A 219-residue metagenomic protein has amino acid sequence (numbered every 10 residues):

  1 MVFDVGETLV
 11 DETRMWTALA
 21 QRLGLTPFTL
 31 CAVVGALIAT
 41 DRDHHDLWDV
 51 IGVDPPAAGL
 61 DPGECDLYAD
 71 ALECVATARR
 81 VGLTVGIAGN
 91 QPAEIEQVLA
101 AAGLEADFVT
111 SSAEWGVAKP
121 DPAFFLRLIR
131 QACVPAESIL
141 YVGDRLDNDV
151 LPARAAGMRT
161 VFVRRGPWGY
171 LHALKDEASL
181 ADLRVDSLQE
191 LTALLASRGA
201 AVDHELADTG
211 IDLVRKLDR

Functional and structural regions predicted by a protein language model:
M1, L72-R219: Asp-based, Mg2+/Mn2+-dependent phosphohydrolase catalytic module
M1-L83, P92-E96: N-terminal helical cap/lid subdomain that shapes the substrate entry/recognition surface in HAD-like hydrolases
